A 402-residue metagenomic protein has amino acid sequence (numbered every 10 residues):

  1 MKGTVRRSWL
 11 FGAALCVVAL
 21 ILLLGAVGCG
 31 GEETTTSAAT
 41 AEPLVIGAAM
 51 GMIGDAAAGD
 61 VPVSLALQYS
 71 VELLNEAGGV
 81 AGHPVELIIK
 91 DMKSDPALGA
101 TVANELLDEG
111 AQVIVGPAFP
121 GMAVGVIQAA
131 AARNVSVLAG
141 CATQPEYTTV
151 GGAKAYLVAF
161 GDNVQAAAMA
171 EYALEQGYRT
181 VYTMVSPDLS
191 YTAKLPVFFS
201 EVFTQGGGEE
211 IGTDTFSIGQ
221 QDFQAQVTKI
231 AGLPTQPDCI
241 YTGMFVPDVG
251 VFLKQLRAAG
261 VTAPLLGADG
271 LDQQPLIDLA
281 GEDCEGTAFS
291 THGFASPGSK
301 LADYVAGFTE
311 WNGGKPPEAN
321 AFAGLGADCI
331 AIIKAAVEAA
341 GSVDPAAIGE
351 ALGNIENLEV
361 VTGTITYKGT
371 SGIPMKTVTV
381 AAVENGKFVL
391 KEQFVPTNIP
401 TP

Functional and structural regions predicted by a protein language model:
M1-V45, E76, D108, P396-P402: Short, low-complexity disordered leader/linker segments with a strong preference for bacterial N-terminal type II
G30-S37, A58-L65, L73, A77-E146 (+4 more regions): Beta-alpha junction/loop-to-helix N-cap segments that form part of ligand/metal-binding clefts
L44-Q68, K90-A97, A118-F119, M184-A193 (+2 more regions): Extracytoplasmic "Venus flytrap"
M52, K154-I218, C239, I333: An alpha-beta-alpha
G99, V158-Y182, A193-L195, Q221-A225 (+4 more regions): Hydrophobic alpha-helical segments within soluble ligand-binding/sensing domains
A130, P196-H292: Extracellular/periplasmic bilobed ligand-binding domains
L253-A327, E338, A382, F388-L390 (+1 more regions): Extracellular/periplasmic periplasmic-binding protein-like sensory domains
W311-A323, K334-L390: Segments of small-molecule ligand-sensing domains
